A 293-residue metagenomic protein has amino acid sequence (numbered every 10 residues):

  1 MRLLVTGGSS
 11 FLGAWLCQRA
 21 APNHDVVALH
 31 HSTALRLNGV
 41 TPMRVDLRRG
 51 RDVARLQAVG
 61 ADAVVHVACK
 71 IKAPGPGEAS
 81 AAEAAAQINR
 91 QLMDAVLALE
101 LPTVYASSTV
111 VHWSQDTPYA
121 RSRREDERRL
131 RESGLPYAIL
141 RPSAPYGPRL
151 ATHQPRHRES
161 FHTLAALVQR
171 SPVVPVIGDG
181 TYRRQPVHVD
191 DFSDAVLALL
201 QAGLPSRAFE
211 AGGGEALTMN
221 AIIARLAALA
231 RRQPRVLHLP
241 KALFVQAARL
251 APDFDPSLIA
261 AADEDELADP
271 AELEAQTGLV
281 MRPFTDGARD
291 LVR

Functional and structural regions predicted by a protein language model:
L3-P22: N-terminal Rossmann NAD(P)H-binding glycine-rich loop of SDR-like oxidoreductase domains
L29-A34, L47: N-terminal Rossmann-fold cofactor-binding loop
T41-L99, T109-Q115: NAD(P)H-binding glycine-rich loop region in Rossmannoid oxidoreductase-like domains and their noncatalytic homologs
A73, T109-R121, P145-H157: Conserved catalytic-site region of short-chain dehydrogenase/reductase
R128-Q154: Conserved beta-loop-beta element that borders a ligand/cofactor-binding pocket
Y146-H157, G178-V189, G213-E215: Glycine-rich "substrate-gating" loop/helix at the edge of Rossmann-like oxidoreductase active sites
T163-V187, A195, L199, E210: A conserved pocket-lining segment of Rossmann-fold NAD(P)-dependent short-chain dehydrogenase/reductase
A198-S257, P270, Q276-R293: Mid/C-terminal beta-alpha module of Rossmann-like enzyme folds, strongest in SDR-family dehydrogenases/epimerases
